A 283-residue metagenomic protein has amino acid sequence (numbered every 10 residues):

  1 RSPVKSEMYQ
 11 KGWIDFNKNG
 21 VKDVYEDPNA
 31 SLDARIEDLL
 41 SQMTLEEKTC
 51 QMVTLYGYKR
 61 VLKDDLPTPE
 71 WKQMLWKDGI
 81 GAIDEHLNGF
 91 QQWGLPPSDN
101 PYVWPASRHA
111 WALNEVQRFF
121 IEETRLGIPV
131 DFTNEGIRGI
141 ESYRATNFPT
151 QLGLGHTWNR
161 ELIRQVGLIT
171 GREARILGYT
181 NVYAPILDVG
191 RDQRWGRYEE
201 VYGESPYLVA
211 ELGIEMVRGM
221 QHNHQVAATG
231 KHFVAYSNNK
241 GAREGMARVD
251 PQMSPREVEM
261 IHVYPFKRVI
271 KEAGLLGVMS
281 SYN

Functional and structural regions predicted by a protein language model:
R1-N283: Glycoside hydrolase catalytic-domain context in secreted enzymes
